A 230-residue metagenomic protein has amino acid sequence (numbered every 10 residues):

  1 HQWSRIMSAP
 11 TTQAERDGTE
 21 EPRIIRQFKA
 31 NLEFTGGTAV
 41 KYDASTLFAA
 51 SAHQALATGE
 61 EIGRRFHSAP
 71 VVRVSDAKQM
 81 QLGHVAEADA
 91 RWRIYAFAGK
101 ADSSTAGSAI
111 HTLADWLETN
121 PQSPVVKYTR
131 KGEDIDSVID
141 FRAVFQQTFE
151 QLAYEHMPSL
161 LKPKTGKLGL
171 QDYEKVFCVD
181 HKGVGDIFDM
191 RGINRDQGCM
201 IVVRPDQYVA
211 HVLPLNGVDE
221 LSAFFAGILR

Functional and structural regions predicted by a protein language model:
H1-R230: Helical substrate-recognition/capping region of FAD-dependent monooxygenase/halogenase enzymes
